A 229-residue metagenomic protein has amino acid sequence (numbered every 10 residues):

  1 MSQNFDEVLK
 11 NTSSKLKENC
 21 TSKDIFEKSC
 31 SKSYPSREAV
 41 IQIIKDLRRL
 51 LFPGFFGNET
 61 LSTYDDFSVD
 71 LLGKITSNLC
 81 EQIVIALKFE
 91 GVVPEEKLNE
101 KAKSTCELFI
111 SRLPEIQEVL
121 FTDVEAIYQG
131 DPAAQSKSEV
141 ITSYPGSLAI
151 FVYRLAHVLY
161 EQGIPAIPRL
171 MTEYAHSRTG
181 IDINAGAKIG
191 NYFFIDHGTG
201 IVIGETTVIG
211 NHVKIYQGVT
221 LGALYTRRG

Functional and structural regions predicted by a protein language model:
M1-E173: Terminal amphipathic alpha-helical/low-complexity segments used for targeting or macromolecular assembly
A156-G229: Flexible, glycine/small-residue-enriched loop-and-beta-strand segment within the central core of proteins
